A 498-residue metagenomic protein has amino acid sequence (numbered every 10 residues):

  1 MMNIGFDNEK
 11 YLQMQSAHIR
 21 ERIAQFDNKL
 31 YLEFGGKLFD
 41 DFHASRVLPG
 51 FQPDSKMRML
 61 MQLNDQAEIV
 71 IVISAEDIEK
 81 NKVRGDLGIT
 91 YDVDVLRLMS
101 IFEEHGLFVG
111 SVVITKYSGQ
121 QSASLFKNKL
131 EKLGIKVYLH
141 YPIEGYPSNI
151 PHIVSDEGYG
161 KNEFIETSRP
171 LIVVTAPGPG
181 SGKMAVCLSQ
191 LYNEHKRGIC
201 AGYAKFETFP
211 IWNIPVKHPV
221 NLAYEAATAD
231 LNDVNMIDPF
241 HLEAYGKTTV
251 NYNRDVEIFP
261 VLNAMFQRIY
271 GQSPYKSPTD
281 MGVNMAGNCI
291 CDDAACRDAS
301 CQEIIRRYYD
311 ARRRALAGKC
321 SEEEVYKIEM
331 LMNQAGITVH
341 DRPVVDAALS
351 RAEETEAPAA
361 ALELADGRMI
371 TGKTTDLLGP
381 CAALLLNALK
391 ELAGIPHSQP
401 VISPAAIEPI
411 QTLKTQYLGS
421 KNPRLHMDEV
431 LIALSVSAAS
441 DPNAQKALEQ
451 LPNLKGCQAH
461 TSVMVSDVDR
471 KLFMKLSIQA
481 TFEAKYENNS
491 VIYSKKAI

Functional and structural regions predicted by a protein language model:
M1-V174, Q190-L349, A357, L364-D366 (+2 more regions): Flexible phosphate-sensing "switch/lid" loops adjacent to ATP/NTP-binding sites across phosphate-transfer
S181-G182: Conserved glycine(s) of the Walker
V186: Hydrophobic positions on the alpha1 helix immediately C-terminal to the Walker A/P-loop
K373-T374: Short clusters of small/polar residues that mark proteolytic maturation junctions
L377-A393: A short, polar/charged loop-to-alpha-helix boundary motif
E391-P423: Short HxH-centered metal-ligating active-site micro-motif
